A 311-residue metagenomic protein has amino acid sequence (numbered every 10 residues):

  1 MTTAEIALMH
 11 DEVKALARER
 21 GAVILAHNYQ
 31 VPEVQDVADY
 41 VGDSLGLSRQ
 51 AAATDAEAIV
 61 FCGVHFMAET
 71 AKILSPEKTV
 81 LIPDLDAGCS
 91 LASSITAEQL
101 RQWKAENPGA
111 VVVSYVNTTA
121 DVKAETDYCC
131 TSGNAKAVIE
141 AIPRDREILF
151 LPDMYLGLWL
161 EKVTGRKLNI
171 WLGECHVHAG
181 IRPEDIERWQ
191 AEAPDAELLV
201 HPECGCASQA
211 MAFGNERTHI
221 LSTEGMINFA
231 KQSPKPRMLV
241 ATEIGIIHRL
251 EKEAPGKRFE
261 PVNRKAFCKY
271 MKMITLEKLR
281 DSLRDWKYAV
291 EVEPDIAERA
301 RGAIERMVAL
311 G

Functional and structural regions predicted by a protein language model:
M1-V240, I246-G311: Active-site loop-to-helix "anion-binding N-cap" substructures in soluble metabolic enzymes
